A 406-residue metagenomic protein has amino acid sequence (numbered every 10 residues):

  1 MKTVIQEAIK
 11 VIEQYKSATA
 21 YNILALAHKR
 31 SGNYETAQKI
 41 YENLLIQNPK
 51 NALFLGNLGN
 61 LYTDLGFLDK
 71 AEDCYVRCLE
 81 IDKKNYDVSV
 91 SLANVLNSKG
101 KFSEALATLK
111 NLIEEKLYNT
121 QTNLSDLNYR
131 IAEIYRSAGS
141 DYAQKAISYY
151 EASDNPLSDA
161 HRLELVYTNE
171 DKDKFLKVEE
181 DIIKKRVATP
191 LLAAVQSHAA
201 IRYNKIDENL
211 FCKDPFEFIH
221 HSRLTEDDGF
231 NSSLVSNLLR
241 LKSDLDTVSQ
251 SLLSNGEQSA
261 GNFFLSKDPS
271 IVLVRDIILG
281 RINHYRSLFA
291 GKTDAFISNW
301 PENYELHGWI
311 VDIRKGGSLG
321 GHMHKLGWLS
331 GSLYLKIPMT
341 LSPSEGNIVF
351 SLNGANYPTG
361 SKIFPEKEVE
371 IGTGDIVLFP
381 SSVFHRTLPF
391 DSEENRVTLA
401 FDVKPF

Functional and structural regions predicted by a protein language model:
T3, G32, G66, G100 (+2 more regions): Residue-level detector of the short coil/turn that links helix A to helix B within each tetratricopeptide repeat
I5-A8, Y41, Y75, L109 (+2 more regions): Hydrophobic/aromatic packing residues within the alpha-helices of TPR/SEL1-like helical repeat arrays
E13-Y15, Q47, I81, E115 (+3 more regions): Structural marker of alpha-solenoid helical repeat scaffolds
A18-T19, A52-L53, Y86-D87, T120-S125 (+2 more regions): Helix-start (N-cap) detector for alpha-helical repeat units in TPR-like alpha-solenoids, especially tetratricopeptide
N22-R30, L53-D64, D87-S98, S125-E133 (+1 more regions): Conserved alpha-helical positions within TPR/SEL1-like repeat arrays
E208-I297, S318: Non-heme Fe(II)/2-oxoglutarate
P269-V272, D276-L279, N283-L378, V383 (+1 more regions): Catalytic core of non-heme Fe(II) oxygenases with the double-stranded beta-helix
